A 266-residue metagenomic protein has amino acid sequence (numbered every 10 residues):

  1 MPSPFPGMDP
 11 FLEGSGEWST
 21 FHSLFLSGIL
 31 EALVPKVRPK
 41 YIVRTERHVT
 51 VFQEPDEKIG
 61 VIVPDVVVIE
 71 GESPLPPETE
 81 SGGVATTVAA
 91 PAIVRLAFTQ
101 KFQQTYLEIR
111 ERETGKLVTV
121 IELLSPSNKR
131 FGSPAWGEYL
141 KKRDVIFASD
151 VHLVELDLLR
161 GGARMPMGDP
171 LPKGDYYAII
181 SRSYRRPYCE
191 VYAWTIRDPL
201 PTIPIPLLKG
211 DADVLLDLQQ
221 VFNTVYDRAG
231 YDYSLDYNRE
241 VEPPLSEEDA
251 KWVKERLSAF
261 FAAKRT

Functional and structural regions predicted by a protein language model:
M1-T266: Gly/Pro/Ser/Thr-rich low-complexity, intrinsically disordered segments predominantly at protein N-termini
